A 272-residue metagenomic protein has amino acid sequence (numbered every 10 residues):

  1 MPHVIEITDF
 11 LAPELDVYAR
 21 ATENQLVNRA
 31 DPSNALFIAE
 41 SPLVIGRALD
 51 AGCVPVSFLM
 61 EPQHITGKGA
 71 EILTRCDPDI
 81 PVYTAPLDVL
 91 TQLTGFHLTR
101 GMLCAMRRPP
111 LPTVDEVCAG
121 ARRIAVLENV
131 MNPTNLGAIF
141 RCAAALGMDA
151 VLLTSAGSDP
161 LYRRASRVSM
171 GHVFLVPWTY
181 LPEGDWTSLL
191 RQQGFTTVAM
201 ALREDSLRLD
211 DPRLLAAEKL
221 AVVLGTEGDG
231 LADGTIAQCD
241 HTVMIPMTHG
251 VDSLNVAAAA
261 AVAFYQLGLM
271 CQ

Functional and structural regions predicted by a protein language model:
M1-E71, G157-S158: Boundary-proximal intrinsically disordered activation/regulatory segments immediately upstream of a helical core
I5, T84, R107-D205: RNA substrate-binding interface of SAM-dependent RNA methyltransferases
I7, F37, E128-N129, T154-S155 (+4 more regions): Glycine- and other small-residue-rich loops at beta-strand/loop junctions that grip anionic moieties
G67-D79, T235: Short, aromatic/basic amphipathic alpha-helical patches
R75-G95: A glycine-rich helix N-cap at a beta->alpha junction
M102-C104, C142-L146, G157-G171, D233-Q272: Structured adenosyl-cofactor binding patch, chiefly the S-adenosyl-L-methionine
A199-V251: Active-site/ligand-binding-proximal alpha/beta "capping" segment
